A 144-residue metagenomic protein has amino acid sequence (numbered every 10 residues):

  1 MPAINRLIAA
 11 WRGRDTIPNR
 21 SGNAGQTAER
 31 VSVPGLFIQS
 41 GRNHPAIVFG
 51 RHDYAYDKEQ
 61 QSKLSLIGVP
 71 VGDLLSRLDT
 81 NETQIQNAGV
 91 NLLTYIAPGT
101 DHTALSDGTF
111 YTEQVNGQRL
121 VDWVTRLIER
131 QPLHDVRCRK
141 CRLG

Functional and structural regions predicted by a protein language model:
M1-G144: C-terminal His-loop and adjacent cap/lid subdomain of alpha/beta-hydrolase
